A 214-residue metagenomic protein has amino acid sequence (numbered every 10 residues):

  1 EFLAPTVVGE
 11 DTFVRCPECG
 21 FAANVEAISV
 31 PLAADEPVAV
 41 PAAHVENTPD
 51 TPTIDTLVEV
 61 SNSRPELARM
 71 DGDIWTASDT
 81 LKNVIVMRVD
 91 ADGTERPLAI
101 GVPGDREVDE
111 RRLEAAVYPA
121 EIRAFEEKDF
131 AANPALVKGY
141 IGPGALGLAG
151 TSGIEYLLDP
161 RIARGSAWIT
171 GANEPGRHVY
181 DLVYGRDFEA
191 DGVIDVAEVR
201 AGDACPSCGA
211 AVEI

Functional and structural regions predicted by a protein language model:
E1-I214: Extended, low-hydrophobicity, polar/charged segments
